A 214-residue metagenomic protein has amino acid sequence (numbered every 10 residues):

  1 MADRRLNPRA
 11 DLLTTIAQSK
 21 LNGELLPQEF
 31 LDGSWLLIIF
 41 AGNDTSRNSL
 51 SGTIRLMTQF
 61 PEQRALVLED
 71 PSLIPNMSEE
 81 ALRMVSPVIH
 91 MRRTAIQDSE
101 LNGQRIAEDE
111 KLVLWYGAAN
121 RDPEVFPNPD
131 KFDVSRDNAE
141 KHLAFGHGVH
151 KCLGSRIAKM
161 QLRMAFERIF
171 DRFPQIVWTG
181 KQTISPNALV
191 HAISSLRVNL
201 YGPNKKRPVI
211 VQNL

Functional and structural regions predicted by a protein language model:
M1-L214: Cytochrome P450
